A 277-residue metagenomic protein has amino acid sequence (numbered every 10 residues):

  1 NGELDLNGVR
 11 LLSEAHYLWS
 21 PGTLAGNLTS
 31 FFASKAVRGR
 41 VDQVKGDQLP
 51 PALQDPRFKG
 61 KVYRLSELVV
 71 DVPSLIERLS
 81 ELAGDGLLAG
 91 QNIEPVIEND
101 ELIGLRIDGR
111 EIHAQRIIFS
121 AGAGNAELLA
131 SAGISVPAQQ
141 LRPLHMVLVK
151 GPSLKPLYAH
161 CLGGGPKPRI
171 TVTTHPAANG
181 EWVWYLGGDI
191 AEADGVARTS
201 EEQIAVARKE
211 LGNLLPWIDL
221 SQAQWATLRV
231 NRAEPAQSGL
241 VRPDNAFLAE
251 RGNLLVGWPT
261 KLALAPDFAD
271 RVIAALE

Functional and structural regions predicted by a protein language model:
N1-P51: Dinucleotide-binding Rossmann-like beta1-alpha1 core, especially the glycine-rich loop that anchors the ADP
D5-H16, D47-A83, D189, R251-P259: Helix-loop-beta segment of a Rossmann-like dinucleotide-binding subdomain
D42-V44, G86-Q91, S221-L228: General small-molecule cofactor/ligand-binding pocket signal
Y63-S66, S74, N213-E277: C-terminal catalytic lobe of FAD-dependent flavoproteins
L88-G104: A conserved short coil-to-beta-strand element within the FAD-binding core of flavoproteins
I107-A159, I218: Central helical "cap/lid" subdomain
P152-E181: Conserved FAD-binding catalytic core of PHBH/FMO-like flavoproteins
S153-L154, A178, E192-A233, R271: Flavin-binding catalytic cores
